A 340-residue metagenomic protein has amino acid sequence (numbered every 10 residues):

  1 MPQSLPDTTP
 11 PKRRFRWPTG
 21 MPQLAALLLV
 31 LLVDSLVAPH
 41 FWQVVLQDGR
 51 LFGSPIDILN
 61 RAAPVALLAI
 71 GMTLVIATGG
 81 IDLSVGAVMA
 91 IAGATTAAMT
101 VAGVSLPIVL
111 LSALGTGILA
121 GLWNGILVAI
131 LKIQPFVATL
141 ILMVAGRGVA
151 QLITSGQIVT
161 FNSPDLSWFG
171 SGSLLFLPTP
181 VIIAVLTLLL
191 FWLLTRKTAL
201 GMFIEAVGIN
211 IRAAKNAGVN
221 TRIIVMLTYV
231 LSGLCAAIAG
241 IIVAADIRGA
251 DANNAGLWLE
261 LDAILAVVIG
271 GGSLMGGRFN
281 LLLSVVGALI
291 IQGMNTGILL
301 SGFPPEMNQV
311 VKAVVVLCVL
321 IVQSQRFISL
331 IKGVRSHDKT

Functional and structural regions predicted by a protein language model:
M1-P39, Q47-D48, L189-L190, I209 (+3 more regions): Cytosolic-side transmembrane-helix boundaries in multi-pass membrane proteins
K12-P18, T78-I81, V101, I118-F161 (+4 more regions): Short loop segments and helix-boundary regions at transmembrane helix junctions of multi-pass inner-membrane proteins
Q23-L36, M72, M143-G148, I183-W192 (+4 more regions): Hydrophobic core segments of alpha-helical transmembrane domains in multi-pass membrane transport and ion-translocation
V33-S35, R50-A102, I126-I133, I264-L281 (+1 more regions): Single transmembrane alpha-helix segments in multi-pass membrane proteins
H40-D57, A150-I153, T195-R196, G201 (+2 more regions): Inter-helical junctions in multi-pass inner-membrane proteins, predominant in energy-converting antiporter-like
D48, L131, P135-T198, I224-L227 (+3 more regions): Transmembrane helix-bundle core of multi-pass membrane transporters and related energy-transducing complexes
S105, V109-A113, L119-N124, V128 (+1 more regions): Helix-loop-helix "hairpin" substructures at the membrane interface of multi-pass membrane proteins
A236, I247, D251-A313: Transmembrane alpha-helical segments in multi-pass inner-membrane proteins
